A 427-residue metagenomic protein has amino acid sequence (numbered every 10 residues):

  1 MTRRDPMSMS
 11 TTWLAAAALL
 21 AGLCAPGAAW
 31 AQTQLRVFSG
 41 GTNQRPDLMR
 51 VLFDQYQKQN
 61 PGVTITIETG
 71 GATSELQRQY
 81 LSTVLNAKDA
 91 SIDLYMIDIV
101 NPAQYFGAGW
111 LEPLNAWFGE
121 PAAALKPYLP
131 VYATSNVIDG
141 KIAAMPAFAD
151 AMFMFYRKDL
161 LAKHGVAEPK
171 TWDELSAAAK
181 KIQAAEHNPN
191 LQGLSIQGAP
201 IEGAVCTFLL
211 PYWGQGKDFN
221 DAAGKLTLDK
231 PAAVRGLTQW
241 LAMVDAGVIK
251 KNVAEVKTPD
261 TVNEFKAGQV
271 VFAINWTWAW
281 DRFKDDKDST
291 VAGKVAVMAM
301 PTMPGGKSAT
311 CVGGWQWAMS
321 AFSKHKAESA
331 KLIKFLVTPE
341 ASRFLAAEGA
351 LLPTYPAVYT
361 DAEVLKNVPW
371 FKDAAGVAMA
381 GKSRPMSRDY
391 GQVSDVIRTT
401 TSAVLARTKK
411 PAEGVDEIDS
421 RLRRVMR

Functional and structural regions predicted by a protein language model:
Q32-N43, V63-E68, D93-L94, A143 (+2 more regions): Short, well-ordered beta-strand elements
Q55, Q59-Y128, V137, D159-K170 (+5 more regions): Extracytoplasmic "Venus flytrap"/periplasmic binding protein-like
Q59, T64, I142, K163-H164 (+8 more regions): Extracytoplasmic/periplasmic substrate-recognition and gating elements
I99-A151, H187, Q192, A204-T207 (+3 more regions): Hinge/lid segment of periplasmic solute-binding proteins
N115-Y128, E186, Q192-I201, Q215-R235 (+5 more regions): Short, solvent-exposed loop/beta-turn-alpha elements that line the ligand-binding surface or hinge of extracytoplasmic
V131, S135, G293-A299, A347-T399 (+1 more regions): Long, aromatic- and glycine/proline-rich binding clefts that accommodate carbohydrate-like moieties
A162, A184, D245, G376-R427: Conserved C-terminal helix/tail region of periplasmic/extracytoplasmic solute-binding proteins
A178-K181, A223-A254, M300: Glycine-centered hinge/linker elements that transmit conformational signals in sensory and ligand-binding systems
